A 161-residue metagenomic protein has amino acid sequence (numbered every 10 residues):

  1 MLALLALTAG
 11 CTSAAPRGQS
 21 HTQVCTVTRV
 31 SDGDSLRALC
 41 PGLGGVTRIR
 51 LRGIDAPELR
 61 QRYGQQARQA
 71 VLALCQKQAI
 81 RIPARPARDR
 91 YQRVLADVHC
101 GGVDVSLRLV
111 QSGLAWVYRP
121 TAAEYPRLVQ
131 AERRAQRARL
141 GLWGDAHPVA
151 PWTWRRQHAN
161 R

Functional and structural regions predicted by a protein language model:
L2-R161: Small beta-barrel nucleic-acid-binding modules, primarily SNase/OB-fold domains and secondarily Tudor-like barrels
